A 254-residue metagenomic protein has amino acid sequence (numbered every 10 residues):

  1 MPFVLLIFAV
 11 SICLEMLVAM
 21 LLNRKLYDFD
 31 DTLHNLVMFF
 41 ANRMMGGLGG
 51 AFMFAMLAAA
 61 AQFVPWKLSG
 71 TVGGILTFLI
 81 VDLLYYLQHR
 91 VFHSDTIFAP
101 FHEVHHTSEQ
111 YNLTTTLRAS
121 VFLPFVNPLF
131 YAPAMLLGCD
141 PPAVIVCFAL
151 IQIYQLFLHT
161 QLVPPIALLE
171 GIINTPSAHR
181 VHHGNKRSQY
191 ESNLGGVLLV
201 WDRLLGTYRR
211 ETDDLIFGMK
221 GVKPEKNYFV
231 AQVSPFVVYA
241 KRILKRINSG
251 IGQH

Functional and structural regions predicted by a protein language model:
M1-A9: Hydrophobic transmembrane alpha-helical segments in integral membrane proteins
L14-L33: Membrane-interface helix-loop junction between the first two transmembrane segments
Y27, D31, N112, A167 (+4 more regions): Coil-to-alpha-helix initiation sites in intrinsically disordered, low-complexity, charged segments
Y27-D31, N35, F39-R43, G47-F52: Generic alpha-helix structural propensity
N35, F40, G196, V200-L204 (+2 more regions): A transmembrane-helix-recognition feature enriched in membrane-embedded lipid enzymes and envelope glyco-/phospholipid
F40-G49, K67-V222: Membrane-embedded catalytic scaffold of the fatty acid hydroxylase/desaturase
F52-V72: Juxtamembrane/interfacial segments at transmembrane-helix boundaries in multi-pass membrane proteins
I216-H254: A membrane-cytosol interface segment of integral membrane proteins
